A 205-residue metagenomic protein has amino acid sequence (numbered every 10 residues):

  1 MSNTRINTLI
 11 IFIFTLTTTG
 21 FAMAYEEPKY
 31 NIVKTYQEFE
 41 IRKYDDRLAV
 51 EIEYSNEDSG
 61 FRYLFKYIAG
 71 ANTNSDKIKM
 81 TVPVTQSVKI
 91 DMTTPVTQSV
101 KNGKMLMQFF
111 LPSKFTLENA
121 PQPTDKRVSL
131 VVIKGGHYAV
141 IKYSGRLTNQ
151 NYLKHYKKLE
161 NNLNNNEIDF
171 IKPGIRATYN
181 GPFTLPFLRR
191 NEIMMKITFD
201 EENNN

Functional and structural regions predicted by a protein language model:
S2-I6, F12-N205: A solvent-exposed interaction/effector surface
